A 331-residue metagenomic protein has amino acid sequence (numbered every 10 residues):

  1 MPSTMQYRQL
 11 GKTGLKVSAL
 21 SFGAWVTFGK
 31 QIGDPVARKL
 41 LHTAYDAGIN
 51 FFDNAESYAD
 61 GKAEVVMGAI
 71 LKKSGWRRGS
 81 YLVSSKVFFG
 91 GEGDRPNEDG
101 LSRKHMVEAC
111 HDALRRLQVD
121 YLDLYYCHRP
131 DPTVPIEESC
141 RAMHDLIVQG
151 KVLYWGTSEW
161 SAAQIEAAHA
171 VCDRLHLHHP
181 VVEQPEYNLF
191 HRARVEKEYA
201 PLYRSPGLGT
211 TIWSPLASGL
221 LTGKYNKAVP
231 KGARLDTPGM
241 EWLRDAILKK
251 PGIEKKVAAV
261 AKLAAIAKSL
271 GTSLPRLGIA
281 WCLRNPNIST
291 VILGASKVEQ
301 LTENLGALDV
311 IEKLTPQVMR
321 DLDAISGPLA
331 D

Functional and structural regions predicted by a protein language model:
M1-Y81, D331: N-terminal binding-site loop/beta-alpha segment at the start of enzyme catalytic domains that lines or forms
G11-G14, I70-G79, R115-Q118, I147 (+1 more regions): Acidic (Asp/Glu)-rich catalytic clusters
K12-F28, S84-N97, Y121, Y126: N-terminal small/glycine-rich loop or linker at the start of catalytic domains across soluble metabolic enzymes
F22, N54, S85, L124-C127 (+4 more regions): Conserved beta-strand positions
A24-P35, E92-V107, H128, P132-T133: Active-site mouth loops of central-metabolism enzymes
I32-A44, G100-L117, I165-A170: Short, acidic/polar
L114-V134: Active-site groove signature of glycoside hydrolases
P132, I136-L329: Beta/alpha (TIM)-barrel catalytic core signal, keyed to glycine-rich beta->alpha loops juxtaposed to Asp/Glu that bind
